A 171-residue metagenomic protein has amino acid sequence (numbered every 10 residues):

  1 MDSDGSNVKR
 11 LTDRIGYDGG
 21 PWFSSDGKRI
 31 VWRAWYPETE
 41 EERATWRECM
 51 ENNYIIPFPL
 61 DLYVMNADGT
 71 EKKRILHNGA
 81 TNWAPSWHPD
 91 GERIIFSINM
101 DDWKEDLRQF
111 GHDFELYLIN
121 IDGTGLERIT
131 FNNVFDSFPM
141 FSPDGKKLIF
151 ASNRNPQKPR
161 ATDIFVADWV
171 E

Functional and structural regions predicted by a protein language model:
M1-D4, I55-D68, D113-D122, I164-V170: Beta-propeller blade signature
V8-K9, K72-K73, L126-E127: A structural motif specific to WD40 beta-propellers
T12-Y17, R33-D61, R74-T81, S97-E115 (+2 more regions): A flexible loop/linker signature enriched in serine peptidases of the S9 family
S25-D26, P89-D90, P143-D144: Residue-level detector of Asp-centered blade-edge/turn motifs that repeat once per structural unit in beta-propeller
M140-E171: Blade-level signature of beta-propeller repeat domains, shared across WD40, Kelch, NHL, RCC1 and BNR/Asp-box propellers
